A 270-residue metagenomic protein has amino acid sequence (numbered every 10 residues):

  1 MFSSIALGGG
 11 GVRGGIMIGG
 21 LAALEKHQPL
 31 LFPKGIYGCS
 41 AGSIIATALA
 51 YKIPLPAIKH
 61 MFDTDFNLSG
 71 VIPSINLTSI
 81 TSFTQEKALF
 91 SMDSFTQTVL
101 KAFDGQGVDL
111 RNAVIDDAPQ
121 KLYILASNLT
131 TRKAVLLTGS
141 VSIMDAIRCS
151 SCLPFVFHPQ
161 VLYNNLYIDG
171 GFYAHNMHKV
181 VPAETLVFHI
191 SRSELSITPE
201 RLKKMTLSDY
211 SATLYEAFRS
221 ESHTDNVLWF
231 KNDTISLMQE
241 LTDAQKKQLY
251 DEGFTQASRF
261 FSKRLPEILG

Functional and structural regions predicted by a protein language model:
M1-C39, T47-G270: Patatin-like phospholipase
